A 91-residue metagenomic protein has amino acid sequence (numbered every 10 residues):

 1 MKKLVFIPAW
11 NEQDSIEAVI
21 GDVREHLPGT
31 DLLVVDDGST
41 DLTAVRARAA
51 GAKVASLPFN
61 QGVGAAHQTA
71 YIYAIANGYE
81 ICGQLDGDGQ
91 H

Functional and structural regions predicted by a protein language model:
K2-L4, D31: Cell-envelope/extracellular polymer assembly enzymes that use nucleotide-activated donors
L4-P8, S56: Short hydrophobic beta-strand elements that form part of the catalytic alpha/beta core underpinning NDP-sugar/donor
N11-H26: Short, well-formed alpha-helical segments that are part of the catalytic scaffolds of diverse glycosyltransferases
L27, N77-G78: A structural signal for short coil/turn segments at secondary-structure junctions
L33, A44-N77: Conserved donor nucleotide-binding strand/loop of the catalytic core
D36-A44, G89: A conserved acidic beta->alpha catalytic loop
Q61, G89-Q90: Acidic metal-phosphate-binding loop of nucleotide-sugar-dependent transferases
Y79-D88: Short beta-strand-to-loop acidic/aromatic patch adjacent to the donor-nucleotide binding site
